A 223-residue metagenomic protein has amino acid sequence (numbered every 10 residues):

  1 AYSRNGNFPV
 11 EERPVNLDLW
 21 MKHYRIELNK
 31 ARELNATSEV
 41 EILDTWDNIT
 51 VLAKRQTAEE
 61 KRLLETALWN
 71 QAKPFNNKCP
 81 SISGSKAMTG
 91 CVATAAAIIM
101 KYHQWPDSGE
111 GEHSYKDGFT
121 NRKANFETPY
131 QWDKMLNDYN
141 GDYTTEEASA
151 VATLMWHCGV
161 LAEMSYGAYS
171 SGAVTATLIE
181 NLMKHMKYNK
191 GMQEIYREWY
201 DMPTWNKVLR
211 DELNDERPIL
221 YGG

Functional and structural regions predicted by a protein language model:
A1-N189, K207-L209, N214, P218: Active-site-adjacent structural elements in enzyme catalytic domains
N189-T204: Catalytic cysteine-centered active-site loop
G223: Short beta-strand-centered aromatic/proline hotspots
